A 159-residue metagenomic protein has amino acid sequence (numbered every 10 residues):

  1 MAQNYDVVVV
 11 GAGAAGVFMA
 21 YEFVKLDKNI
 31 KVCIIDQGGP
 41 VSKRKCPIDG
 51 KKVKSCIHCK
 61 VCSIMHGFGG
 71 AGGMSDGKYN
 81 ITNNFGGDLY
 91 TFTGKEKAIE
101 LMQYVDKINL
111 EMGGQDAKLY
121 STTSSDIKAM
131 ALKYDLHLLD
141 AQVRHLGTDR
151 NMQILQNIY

Functional and structural regions predicted by a protein language model:
M1-A2, K25: Structural motif
A2-A15, C33-I35: Beta1/beta-strand and adjacent pyrophosphate-binding region of the FAD-binding site in flavoprotein oxidoreductases
V9, A14-F18, P40, I48: Generic N-terminal leader segments that precede the first folded domain
M19-F23: Aromatic pocket-lining residues of Rossmann-like dinucleotide-binding sites
K25-K31: Conserved S-adenosyl-L-methionine
Q37-Y159: Conserved N-terminal/central alpha/beta ligand/cofactor-binding core
